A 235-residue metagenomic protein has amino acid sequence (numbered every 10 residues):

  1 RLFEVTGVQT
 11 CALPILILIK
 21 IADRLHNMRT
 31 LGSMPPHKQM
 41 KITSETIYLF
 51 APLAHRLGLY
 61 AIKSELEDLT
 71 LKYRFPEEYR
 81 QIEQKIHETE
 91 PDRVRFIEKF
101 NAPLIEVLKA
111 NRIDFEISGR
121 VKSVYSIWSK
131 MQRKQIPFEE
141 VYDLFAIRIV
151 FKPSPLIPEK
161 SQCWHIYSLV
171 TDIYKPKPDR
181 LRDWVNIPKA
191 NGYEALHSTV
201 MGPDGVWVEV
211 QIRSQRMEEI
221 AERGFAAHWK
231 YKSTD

Functional and structural regions predicted by a protein language model:
R1-C11: Single conserved hydrophobic/aromatic residue that forms the stacking wall/gate of nucleotide- or nucleobase-binding
F3, I19-A22: Residue-level micro-sites within transmembrane alpha helices that shape and flank functional polar/acidic positions
A12-I17, R24-D235: Nucleic-acid processing machinery
